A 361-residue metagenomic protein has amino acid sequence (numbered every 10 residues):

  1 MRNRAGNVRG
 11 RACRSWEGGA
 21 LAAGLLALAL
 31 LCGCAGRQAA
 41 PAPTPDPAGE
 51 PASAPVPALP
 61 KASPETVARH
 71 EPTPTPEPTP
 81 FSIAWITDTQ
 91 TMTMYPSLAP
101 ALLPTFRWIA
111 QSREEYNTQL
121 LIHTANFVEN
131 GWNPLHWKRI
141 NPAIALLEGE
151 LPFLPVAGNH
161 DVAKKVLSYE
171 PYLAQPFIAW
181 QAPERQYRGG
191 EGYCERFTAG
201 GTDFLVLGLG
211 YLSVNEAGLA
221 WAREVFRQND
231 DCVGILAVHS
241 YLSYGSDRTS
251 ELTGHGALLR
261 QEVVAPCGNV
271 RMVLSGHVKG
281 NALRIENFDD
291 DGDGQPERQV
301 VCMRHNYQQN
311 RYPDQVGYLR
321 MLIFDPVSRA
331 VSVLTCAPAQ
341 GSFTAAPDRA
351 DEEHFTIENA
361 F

Functional and structural regions predicted by a protein language model:
L30-G33: C-terminal motif of bacterial Sec signal peptides marking the signal peptidase cleavage site
A35-R37: Bacterial signal peptide processing site
D46-L135: N-terminal active-site segment of His-dependent metallophosphoesterases
E77, R320-F361: A short C-terminal boundary segment appended to hydrolase-like catalytic domains
P80-T93, T202-L212, I235-A237, Q299-N306 (+1 more regions): Active-site-proximal beta-strand elements of phosphoester/diester hydrolases
W85-T87, L120-N126, P152-N159, L209 (+3 more regions): Active-site neighborhood of phospho(di)ester-bond hydrolases with catalytic His/Asp-centered motifs
N133-A220, P266, L283-H305, G317-I323 (+1 more regions): Extended active-site neighborhood of metal-dependent phosphoesterases/phosphodiesterases
S213, L219, R227-R271: Active-site-proximal segments of metal-dependent phosphoesterases and phosphodiesterases across multiple
